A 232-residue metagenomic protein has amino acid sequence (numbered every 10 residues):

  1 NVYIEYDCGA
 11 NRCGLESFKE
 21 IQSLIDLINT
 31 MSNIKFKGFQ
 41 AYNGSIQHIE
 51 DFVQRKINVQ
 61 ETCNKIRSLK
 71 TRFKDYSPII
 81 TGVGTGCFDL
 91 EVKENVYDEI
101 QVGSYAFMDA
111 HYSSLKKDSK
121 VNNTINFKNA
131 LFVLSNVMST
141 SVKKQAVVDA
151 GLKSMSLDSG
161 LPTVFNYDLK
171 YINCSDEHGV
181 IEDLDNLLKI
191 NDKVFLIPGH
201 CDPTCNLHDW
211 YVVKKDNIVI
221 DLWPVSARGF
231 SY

Functional and structural regions predicted by a protein language model:
I4: Catalytic-face loop-and-helix region of soluble metabolic enzyme cores
D7-V121: Active-site loop/helix belt of alpha/beta enzymes
N11, V137, V219: Glycine-rich, flexible loop/turn motifs
I49, T85, T124, A130 (+1 more regions): A general structural signal for short secondary-structure boundary/capping elements
G82, K128-L131, N173: A short catalytic or substrate-binding loop motif that flags glycine-/basic-rich loops and adjacent residues that bind
C87-Y167: Active-site loop ensemble at the mouth of alpha/beta enzyme cores that anchors a bound cofactor
T140-Y232: C-terminal accessory subdomain/extension
